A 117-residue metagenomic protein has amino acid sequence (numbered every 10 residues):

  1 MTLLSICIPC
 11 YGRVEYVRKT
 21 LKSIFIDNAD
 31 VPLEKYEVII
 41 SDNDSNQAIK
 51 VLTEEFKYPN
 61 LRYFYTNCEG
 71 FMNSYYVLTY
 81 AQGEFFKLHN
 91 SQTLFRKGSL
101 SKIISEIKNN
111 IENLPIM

Functional and structural regions predicted by a protein language model:
L3-C7, E37: Cell-envelope/extracellular polymer assembly enzymes that use nucleotide-activated donors
R13-N28: Short, well-formed alpha-helical segments that are part of the catalytic scaffolds of diverse glycosyltransferases
T20, I49-K50, G98-I103: Acidic donor-diphosphate engagement hotspot in glycosyltransferases and nucleotidyltransferases that stabilizes
I39-V51: A conserved acidic beta->alpha catalytic loop
Y65-A81: Glycine-rich, basic loop-to-helix element that forms the pyrophosphate-binding segment of sugar-nucleotide handling
F86: Short aromatic/hydrophobic "clamp" motif used to bind/position activated sugar donors
N90-L94: The conserved acidic donor/metal-binding loop of glycosyltransferases
G98-M117: Conserved donor NDP-sugar-binding/catalytic core segment of glycosyltransferases
